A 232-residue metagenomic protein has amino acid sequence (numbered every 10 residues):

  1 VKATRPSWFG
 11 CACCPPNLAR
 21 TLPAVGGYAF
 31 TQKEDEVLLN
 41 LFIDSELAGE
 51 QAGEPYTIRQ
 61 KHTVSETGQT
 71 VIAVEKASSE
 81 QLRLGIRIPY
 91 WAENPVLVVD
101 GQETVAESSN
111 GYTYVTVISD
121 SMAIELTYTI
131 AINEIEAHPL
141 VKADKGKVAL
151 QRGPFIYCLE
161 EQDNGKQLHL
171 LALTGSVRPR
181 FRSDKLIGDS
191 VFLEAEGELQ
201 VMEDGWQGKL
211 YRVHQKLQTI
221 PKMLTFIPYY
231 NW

Functional and structural regions predicted by a protein language model:
V1-A73, S108, A123, T127-W232: C-terminal beta-rich recognition modules with glycine/proline-rich loops and embedded aromatic residues
E54, E80, E93, Q102-E103 (+1 more regions): Short acidic/polar mixed-charge low-complexity motifs
V64-E66, S78, I118-D120: Solvent-exposed loop and beta-edge segments used for protein-protein assembly and interaction
I72-E80: Extracellular and analogous surface-interaction loops
S79-V99: Beta-strand-rich binding/interaction modules
L82-G85, V115-N133: C-terminal beta-strand-rich structural cap/linker in extracellular carbohydrate-active enzymes
A92-T116, E134-L140: Solvent-exposed beta-strand/loop surfaces of large extracellular or lumenal domains
